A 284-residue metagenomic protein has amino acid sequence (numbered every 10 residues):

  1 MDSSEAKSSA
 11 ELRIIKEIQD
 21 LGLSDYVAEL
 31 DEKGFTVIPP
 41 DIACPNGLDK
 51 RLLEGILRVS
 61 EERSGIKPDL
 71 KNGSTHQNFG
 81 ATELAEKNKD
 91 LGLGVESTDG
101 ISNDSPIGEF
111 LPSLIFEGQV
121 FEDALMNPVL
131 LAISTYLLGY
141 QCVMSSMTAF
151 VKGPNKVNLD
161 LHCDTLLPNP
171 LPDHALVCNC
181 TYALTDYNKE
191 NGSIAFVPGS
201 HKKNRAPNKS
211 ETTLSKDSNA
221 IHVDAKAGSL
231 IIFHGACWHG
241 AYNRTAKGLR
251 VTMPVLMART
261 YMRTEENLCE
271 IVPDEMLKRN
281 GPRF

Functional and structural regions predicted by a protein language model:
D2-K33, I38-L161, L166-P170: Non-heme Fe(II)-dependent double-stranded beta-helix
S3, E11-I15, I66, C237 (+1 more regions): Non-heme Fe(II)/2-oxoglutarate
G118-D123, D217-I221, G240-Y242: Active-site rim elements
A132, V157-D224, M262-V272: Catalytic core of non-heme Fe(II) oxygenases with the double-stranded beta-helix
S146-A149, C180-Y182, M253-M257: A structural signal for short, well-ordered beta-strand segments
A195-V197, I232-H234, P254-L256: Short, conserved beta-strand edge motifs with alternating hydrophobic and charged residues
A220, A227, G248-T252: Active-site lining segments that contact anionic ligands and/or coordinate catalytic metals
D224-H239: Conserved metal-binding segment of the jelly-roll/cupin
